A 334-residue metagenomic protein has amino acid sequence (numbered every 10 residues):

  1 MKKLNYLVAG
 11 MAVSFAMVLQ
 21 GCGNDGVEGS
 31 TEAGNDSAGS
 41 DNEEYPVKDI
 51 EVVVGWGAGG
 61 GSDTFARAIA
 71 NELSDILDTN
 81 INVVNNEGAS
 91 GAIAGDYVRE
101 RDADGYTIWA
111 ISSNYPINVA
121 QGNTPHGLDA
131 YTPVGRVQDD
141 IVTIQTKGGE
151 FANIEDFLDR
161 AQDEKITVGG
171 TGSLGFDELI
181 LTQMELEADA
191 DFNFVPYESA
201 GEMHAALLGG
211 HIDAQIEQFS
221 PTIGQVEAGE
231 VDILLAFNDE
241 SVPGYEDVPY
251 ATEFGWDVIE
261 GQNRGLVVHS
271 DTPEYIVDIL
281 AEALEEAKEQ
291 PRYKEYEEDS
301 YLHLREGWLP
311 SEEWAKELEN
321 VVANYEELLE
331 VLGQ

Functional and structural regions predicted by a protein language model:
M1-V8: Bacterial N-terminal signal peptides that target proteins for export
V18-G21: C-terminal motif of bacterial Sec signal peptides marking the signal peptidase cleavage site
G23-D129, A190-A214, E306, L329-Q334: N-terminal (or domain-start) structured segment
E87, W109-Y115, S199-A200, I216-T222 (+3 more regions): Beta->alpha turn/N-cap motifs
E100-G105, A120-E198, E202, A251 (+1 more regions): Hinge/capping helix and adjacent helix->loop/strand transition within the periplasmic-binding protein
G169-S173, D177-V248: Ligand-binding pocket segment of bilobal, Venus flytrap-like solute-binding proteins
T222-E289, K294-E295, K316, N320-A323 (+1 more regions): C-terminal lobe and pocket-closing loops of periplasmic/extracytoplasmic Venus-flytrap solute-binding proteins
E298-A315: Surface-exposed aromatic
